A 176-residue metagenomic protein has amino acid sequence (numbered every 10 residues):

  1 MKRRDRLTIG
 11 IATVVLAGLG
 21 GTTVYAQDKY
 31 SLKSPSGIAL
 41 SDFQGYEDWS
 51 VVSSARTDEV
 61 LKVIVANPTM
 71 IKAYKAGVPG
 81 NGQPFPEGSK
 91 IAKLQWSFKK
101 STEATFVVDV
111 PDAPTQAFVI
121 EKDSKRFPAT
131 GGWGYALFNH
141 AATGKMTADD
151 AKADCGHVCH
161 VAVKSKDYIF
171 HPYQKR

Functional and structural regions predicted by a protein language model:
M1-I11: Bacterial N-terminal signal peptides that target proteins for export
G10-G20: Bacterial N-terminal signal peptides
G20-A26: Sec/Tat signal peptide C-region and signal peptidase I cleavage site
A26-E59, G82-R176: Sequence context surrounding c-type heme c attachment/ligation sites in exported
V63-N81, T102-T105: N-terminal post-signal-peptidase region of extra-cytosolic proteins
